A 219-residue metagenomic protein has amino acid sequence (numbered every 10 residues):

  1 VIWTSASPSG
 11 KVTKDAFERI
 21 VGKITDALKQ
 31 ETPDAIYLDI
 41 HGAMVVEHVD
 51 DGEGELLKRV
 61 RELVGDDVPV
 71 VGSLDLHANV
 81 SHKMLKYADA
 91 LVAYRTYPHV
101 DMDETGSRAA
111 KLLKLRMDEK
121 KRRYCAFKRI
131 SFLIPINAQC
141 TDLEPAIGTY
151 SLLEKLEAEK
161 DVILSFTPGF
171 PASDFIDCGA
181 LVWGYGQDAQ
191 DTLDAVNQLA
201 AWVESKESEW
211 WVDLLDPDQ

Functional and structural regions predicted by a protein language model:
V1-A27, G179, A189, W202: N-terminal glycine-rich anion-binding loop in soluble enzyme alpha/beta folds
V1-G10, V49-V60, L91, T96 (+2 more regions): Charged, low-complexity, helix/coiled-coil-prone segments
I2-S7, L38-I40, A78, F127-I134: Short, glycine/charge-rich beta-strand/loop segments that flank catalytic centers and engage negatively charged groups
T13-V21, Q30-M117, K121: Active-site histidine-anchored catalytic micro-motif
K23, R59, K83, R108-L115 (+3 more regions): Alpha-helical scaffold segments in soluble metabolic enzymes
K83, A126-S131, D213-L214: Residue-level preference for alpha-helix termini and adjacent loops
D89-H99, D103-P168, L181: A post-motif C-terminal structural segment
I134-Q219: Hard-cation-handling environments
